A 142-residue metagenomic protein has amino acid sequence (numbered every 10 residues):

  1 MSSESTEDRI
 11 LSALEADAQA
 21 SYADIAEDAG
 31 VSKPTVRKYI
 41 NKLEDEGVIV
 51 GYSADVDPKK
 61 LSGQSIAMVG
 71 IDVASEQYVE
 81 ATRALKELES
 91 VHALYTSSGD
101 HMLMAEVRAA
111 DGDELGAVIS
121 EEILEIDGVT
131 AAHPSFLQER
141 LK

Functional and structural regions predicted by a protein language model:
M1-K142: A compositional/biophysical signature of low hydrophobicity enriched in polar/charged and small residues
